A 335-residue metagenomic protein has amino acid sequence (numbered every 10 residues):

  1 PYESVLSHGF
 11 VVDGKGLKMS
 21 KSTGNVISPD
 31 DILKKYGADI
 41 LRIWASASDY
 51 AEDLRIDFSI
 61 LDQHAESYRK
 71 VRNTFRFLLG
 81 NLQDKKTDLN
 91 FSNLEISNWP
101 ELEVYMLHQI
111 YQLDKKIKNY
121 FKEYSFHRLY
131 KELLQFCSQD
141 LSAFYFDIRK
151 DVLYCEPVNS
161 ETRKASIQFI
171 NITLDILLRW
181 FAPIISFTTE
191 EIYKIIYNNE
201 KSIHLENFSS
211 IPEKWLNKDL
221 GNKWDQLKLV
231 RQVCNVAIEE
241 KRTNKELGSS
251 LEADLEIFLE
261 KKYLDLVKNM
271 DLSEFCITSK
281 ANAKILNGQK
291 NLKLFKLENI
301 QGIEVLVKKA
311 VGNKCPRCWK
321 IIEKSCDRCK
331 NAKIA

Functional and structural regions predicted by a protein language model:
V5-L6, I40-S48, F75-L78, L133-C137 (+3 more regions): Short alpha-helical scaffolding segments that buttress acidic/His motifs in well-ordered protein cores
F10-K15, M19-S97, Y197-N198, N244-S249: Catalytic adenosine-cofactor/nucleotide-binding cores of aminoacyl-tRNA synthetases and other
R55-H64, Q112-L133, D175-W180, K214 (+3 more regions): Extended, non-catalytic structural segments that build the interaction scaffolds of large macromolecular assemblies
K85-K115, F146-A237, K241-K261, K284 (+1 more regions): Acidic, turn-prone loop/beta-hairpin segments
E304-G312, W319-I321: Short, flexible, mixed-charge glycine/proline-rich loop motifs that serve as phosphate/nucleic-acid-contacting
C315-C318, C326-C329: Short cysteine-rich clusters marking metal-coordination/redox-active sites
K320-E323, I334: Short functional micro-motifs and their immediate structural scaffolds
